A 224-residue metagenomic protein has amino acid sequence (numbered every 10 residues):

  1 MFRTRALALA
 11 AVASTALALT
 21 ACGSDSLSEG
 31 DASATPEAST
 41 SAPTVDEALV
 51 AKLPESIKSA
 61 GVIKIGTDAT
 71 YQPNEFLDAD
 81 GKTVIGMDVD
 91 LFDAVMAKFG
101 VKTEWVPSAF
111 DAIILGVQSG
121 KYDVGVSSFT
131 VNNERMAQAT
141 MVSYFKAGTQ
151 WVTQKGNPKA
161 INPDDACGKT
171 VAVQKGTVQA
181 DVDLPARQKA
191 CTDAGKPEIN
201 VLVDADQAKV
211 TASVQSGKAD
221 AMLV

Functional and structural regions predicted by a protein language model:
M1-A10: Bacterial N-terminal signal peptides that target proteins for export
L17-A21: C-terminal motif of bacterial Sec signal peptides marking the signal peptidase cleavage site
G23-S26: Bacterial signal peptide processing site
A34, A38, A42-K52, S56-G125: Extracytoplasmic small-molecule ligand-binding "clamshell" domains of the periplasmic binding protein/Venus flytrap
Q72, V84-A97, F129, G148-D206 (+1 more regions): Bilobed "Venus flytrap"/periplasmic-binding protein-like clamshell domains and structurally analogous long
L91-F92, I113-I114, Q207-S213, A219: Short, hydrophobic alpha-helical packing/hinge segments within bilobed ligand-binding/sensory domains
V101-K102, S119-S127, T170, Q215-V224: Alpha-to-beta junction loops
K102-D164: Acidic, polar ligand-binding/catalytic clefts
